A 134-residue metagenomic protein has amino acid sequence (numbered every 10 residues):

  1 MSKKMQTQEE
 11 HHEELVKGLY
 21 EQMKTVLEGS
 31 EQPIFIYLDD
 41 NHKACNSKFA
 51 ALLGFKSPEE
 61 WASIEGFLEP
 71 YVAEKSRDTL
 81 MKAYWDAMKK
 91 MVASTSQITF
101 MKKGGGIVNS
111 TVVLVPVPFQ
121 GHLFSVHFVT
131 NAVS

Functional and structural regions predicted by a protein language model:
K3, V112-V133: Short loop/turn elements at sensory-signaling interfaces that couple input to output
T7-Q22, S134: Short, charged amphipathic alpha-helical "coupling" segments at sensory-output junctions in signaling proteins
K17-D39, S47: Sensory modules in modular signal-transduction proteins
D40-K43, A51: PAS/PAS-like sensory domains across diverse signaling proteins
F49-A62: PAS/PAS-like sensory domain cap-loop motif
W61-K75: PAS-family sensory/regulatory domains
M88-V92, S96-S110, G121-L123: Per-ARNT-Sim (PAS) sensory domains and their PAS-associated C-terminal
